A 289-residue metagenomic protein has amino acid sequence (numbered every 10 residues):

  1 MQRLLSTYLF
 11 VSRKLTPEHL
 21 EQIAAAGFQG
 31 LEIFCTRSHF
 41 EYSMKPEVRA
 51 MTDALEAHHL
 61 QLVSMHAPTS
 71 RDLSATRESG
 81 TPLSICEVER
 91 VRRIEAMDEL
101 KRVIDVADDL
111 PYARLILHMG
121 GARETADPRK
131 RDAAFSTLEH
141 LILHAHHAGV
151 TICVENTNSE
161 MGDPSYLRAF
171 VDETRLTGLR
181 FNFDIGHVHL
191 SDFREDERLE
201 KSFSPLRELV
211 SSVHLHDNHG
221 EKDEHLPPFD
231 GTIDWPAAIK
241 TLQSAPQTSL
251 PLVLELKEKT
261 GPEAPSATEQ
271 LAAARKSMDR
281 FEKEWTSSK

Functional and structural regions predicted by a protein language model:
M1-R102, D108, R180, E208 (+1 more regions): N-terminal pre-domain/capping segments
M1-R3, R13-A26, P164-K289: Histidine-acidic metal/acid-base catalytic patches
R3-T7, L31-I33, L62-A67, L115-L117 (+4 more regions): Hydrophobic faces of well-ordered beta-strands that scaffold small-molecule active sites in alpha/beta enzyme cores
L9-V11, C35-R37, A67-R71, G121-R123 (+4 more regions): Active-site-proximal loop/turn and secondary-structure-junction residues that shape catalytic pockets, frequently
P17, S74-R180: Active-site acidic/histidine proton-transfer and metal-coordination neighborhood in alpha/beta enzyme cores
E41-M44, V48, C86-R93, E124-D132 (+4 more regions): Flexible, glycine- and charge-enriched loops at secondary-structure boundaries
A50-A67, F135-H147, E173-T174, W235-K240: Alpha-helix-loop-beta-strand connector modules within alpha/beta enzyme cores
